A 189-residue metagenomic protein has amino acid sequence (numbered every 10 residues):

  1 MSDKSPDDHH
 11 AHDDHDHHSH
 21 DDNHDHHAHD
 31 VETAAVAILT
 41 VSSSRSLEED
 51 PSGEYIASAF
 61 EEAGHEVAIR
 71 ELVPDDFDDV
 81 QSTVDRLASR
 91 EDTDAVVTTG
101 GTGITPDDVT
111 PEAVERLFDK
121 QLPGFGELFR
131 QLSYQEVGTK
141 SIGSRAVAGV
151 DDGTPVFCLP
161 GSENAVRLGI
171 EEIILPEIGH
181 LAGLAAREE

Functional and structural regions predicted by a protein language model:
M1-T40, V67, A185-E189: Haloarchaeal acidic low-complexity proteome signature biased toward cell-envelope/secretome components but also
N23-D75: Glycine-rich phosphate/diphosphate-binding loop of Rossmann-like nucleotide-binding domains
T33-A34, E91-T93, D151-T154: Short coil/turn connectors at secondary-structure junctions
L39-T40, T98-T99, C158-P160: Short beta-strand segments
L47, P106, R167: Glycine/Thr-rich phosphate-binding loops of Rossmann-like dinucleotide-binding domains
P51, S82, V109, L168-G169: Generic recognition of short, well-ordered alpha-helical segments
A57, E61-A63, V67-F118: N-terminal small/polar loop signature for handling phosphorylated ligands or for N-terminal nucleophile
T110-E189: Proline/glycine-rich low-complexity loops and linkers
